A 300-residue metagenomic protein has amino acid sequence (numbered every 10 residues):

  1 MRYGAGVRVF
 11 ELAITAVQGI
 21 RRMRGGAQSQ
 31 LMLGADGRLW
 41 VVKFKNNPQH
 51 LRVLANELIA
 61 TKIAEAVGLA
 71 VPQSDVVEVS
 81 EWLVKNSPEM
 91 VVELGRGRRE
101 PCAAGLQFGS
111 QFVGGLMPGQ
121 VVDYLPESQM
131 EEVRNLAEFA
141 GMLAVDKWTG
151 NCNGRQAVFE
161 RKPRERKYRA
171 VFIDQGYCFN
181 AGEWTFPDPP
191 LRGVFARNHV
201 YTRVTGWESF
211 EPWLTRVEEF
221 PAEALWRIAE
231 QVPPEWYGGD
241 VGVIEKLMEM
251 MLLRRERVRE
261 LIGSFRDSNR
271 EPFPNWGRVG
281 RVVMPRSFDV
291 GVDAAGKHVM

Functional and structural regions predicted by a protein language model:
Y3-D123, V145-C152, K167-Y168, Q175-D188 (+1 more regions): Conserved ATP-binding subdomain of kinase catalytic cores across diverse folds
K45, K162-M300: C-terminal catalytic region of ATP-dependent kinase domains
L51, L83, E131, P221-A224: General structural signal for secondary-structure boundaries
V53, R134-E138, D240: Aromatic-acidic/polar surface patches that form glycan- and anion
V121-D146, K162-E165, S268: An alpha-helical support segment within catalytic cores of ATP-dependent transferases
C152-R161: A short glycine-rich, hydrophobically flanked beta-strand micro-motif that places a catalytic Asp/Glu for divalent metal
